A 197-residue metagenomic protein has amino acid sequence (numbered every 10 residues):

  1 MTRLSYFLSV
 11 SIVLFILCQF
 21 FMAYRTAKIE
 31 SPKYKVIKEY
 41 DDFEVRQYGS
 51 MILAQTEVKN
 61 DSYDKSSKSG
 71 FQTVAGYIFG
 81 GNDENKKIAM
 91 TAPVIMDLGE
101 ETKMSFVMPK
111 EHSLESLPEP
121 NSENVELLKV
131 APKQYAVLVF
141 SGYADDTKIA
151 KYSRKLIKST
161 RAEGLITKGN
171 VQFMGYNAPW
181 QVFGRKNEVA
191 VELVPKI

Functional and structural regions predicted by a protein language model:
T2-I197: A solvent-exposed interaction/effector surface
